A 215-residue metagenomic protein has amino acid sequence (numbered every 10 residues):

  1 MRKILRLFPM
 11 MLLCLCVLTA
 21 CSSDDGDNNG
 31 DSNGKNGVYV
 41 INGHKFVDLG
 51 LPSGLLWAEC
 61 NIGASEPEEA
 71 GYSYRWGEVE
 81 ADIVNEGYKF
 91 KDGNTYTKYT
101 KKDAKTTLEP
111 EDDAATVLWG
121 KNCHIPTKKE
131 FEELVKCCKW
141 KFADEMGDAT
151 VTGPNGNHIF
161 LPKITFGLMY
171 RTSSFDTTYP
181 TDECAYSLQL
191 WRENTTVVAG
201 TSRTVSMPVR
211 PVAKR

Functional and structural regions predicted by a protein language model:
M1-P9: Bacterial N-terminal signal peptides that target proteins for export
M11-L15: Alpha-helical transmembrane segments
C16-A20: C-terminal motif of bacterial Sec signal peptides marking the signal peptidase cleavage site
D25, N29-K45, G50-R215: C-terminal, surface-exposed recognition/capping segments
